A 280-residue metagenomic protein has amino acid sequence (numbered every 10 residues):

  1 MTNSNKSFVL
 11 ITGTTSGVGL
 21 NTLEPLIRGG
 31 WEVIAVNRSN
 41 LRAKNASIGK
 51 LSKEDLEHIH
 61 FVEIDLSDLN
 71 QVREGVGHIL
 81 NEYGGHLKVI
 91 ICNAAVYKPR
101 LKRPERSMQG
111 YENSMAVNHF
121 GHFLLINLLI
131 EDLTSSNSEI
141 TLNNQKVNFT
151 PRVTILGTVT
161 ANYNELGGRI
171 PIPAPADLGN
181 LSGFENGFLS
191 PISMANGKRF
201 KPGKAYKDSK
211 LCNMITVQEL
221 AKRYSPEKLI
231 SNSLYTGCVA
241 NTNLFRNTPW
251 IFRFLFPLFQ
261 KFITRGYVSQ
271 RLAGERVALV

Functional and structural regions predicted by a protein language model:
T2-A240: Rossmann-fold NAD(P)H-dependent dehydrogenase/reductase core
R169-P171, A240-K261: A glycine/serine/threonine-rich, flexible loop-to-helix segment that serves as the NAD(P) cofactor-binding "lid"
P257-V280: C-terminal helical subdomain
